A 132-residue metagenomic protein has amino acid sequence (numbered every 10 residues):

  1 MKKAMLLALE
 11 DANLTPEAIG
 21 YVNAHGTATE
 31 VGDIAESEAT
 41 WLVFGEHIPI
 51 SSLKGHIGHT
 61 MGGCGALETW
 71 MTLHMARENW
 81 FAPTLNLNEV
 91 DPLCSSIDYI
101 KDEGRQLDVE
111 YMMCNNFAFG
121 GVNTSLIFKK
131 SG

Functional and structural regions predicted by a protein language model:
M1-G132: Conserved "HGTGT" condensation-loop signature of ketosynthase/thiolase-family condensing enzymes that catalyze
